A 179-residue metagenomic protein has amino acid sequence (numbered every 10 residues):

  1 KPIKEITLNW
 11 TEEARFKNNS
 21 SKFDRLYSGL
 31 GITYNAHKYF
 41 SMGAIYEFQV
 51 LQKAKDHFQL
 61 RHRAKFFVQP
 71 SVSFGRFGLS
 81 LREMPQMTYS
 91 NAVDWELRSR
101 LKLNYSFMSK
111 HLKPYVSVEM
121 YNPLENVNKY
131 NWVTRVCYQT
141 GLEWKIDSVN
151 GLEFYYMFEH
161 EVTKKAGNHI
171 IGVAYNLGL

Functional and structural regions predicted by a protein language model:
K1, Y34, P70-V72, Y105-F107 (+2 more regions): Residue-level signature of outer-membrane beta-barrel architecture
K1-A36, S41-G43: Start-of-domain marker
K4-W10, Y39-A44, G75-L79, S109-P114 (+1 more regions): Repeated loop/turn-to-beta-strand initiation elements of outer-membrane beta-barrel proteins
I6, P70-S71, R76-N122: Detector for outer-membrane/organellar transmembrane beta-barrel domains, recognizing the amphipathic beta-strand
E12-N18, Y46-Q52, V72-R76, P85-Y89 (+3 more regions): Transmembrane beta-strands of outer-membrane beta-barrel pores
D24-S28, L60-A64, V93-L97, W132-V136 (+1 more regions): Residues that define the transmembrane beta-barrel architecture of outer-membrane proteins
S28-L30, F66-V68, E83, S99-L103 (+2 more regions): Membrane-embedded beta-strands of outer-membrane beta-barrel proteins, especially the hydrophobic/small aromatic
V68, G167-L179: Outer-membrane beta-barrel "beta-signal"
